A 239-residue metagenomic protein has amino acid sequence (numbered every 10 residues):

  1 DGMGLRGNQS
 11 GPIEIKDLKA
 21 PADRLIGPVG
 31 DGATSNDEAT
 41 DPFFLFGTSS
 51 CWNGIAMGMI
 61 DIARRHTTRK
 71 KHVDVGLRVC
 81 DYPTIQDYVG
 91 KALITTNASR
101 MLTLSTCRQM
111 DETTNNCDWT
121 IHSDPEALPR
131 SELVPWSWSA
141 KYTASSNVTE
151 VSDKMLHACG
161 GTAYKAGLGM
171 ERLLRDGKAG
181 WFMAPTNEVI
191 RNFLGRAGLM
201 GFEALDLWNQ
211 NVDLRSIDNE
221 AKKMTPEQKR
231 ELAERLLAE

Functional and structural regions predicted by a protein language model:
G2-N97: Glycine-rich beta->alpha junctions and the first turn(s) of the following alpha-helix
F44, C51, L77-C80, T84-D87 (+5 more regions): A structural signal for alpha-helical segments
G54-M57, G90-N97, W138, Y142-T149 (+1 more regions): Generic structural signal for well-ordered, non-transmembrane alpha-helical segments in soluble/cytosolic regions
I62-R69, L102-S105, E150: Extended, amphipathic, non-transmembrane alpha-helical segments
N97-Y142, L156-Y164: C-terminal helix-coil-helix/basic helical segment that borders enzyme active sites and/or dimer interfaces and provides
P129, L133-W136, N147, K229 (+1 more regions): Amphipathic coiled-coil alpha-helices
N147-M155, A184-P185, V189: Amphipathic alpha-helical coiled-coil segments
C159-E239: Glycine-rich phosphate/cofactor-binding loops in nucleotide/flavin-utilizing enzymes
